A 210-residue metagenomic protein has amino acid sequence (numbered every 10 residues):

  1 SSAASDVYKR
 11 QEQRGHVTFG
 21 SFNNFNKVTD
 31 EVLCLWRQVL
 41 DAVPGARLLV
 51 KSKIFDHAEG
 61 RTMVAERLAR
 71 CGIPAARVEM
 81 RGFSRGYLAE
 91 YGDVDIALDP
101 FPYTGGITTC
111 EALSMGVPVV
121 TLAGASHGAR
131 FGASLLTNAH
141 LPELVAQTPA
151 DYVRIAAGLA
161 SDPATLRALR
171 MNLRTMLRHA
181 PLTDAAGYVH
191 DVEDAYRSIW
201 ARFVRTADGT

Functional and structural regions predicted by a protein language model:
S1-Y8: Short, small-residue-biased leader/transition segments that mark boundaries at the very start of proteins
K9-F19, E31, D41: Nucleotide-sugar donor-binding and catalytic loop/hinge architecture of NDP-sugar-dependent glycosyltransferases
G15, N23-F25, Q38-D41, K51-K53 (+3 more regions): C-terminal amphipathic helix plus adjacent low-complexity, charged tail appended to glycosyltransferase catalytic
S21, R47-K53, M80, T121 (+1 more regions): Short beta-strand segments
V32-W36, Y152: A structural motif in glycosyltransferase catalytic domains
A75-S84, F101-P102: Active-site donor-binding acidic/aromatic loop of nucleotide-activated sugar and phosphosugar transferases involved
S84, A89-V94: Short alpha-helical donor nucleotide-sugar binding micro-motif in glycosyltransferases
G92, P100-A185: Catalytic binding pocket for nucleotide-activated donors in carbohydrate/polymer assembly enzymes
